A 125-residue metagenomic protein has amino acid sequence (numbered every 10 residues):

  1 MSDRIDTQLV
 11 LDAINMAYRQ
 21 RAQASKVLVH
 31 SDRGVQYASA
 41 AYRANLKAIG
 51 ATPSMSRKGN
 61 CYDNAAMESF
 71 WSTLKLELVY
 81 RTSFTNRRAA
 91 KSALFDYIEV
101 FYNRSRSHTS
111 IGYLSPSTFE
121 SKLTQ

Functional and structural regions predicted by a protein language model:
M1-Q125: Charged DNA-binding/catalytic regions of mobile-element recombinases
